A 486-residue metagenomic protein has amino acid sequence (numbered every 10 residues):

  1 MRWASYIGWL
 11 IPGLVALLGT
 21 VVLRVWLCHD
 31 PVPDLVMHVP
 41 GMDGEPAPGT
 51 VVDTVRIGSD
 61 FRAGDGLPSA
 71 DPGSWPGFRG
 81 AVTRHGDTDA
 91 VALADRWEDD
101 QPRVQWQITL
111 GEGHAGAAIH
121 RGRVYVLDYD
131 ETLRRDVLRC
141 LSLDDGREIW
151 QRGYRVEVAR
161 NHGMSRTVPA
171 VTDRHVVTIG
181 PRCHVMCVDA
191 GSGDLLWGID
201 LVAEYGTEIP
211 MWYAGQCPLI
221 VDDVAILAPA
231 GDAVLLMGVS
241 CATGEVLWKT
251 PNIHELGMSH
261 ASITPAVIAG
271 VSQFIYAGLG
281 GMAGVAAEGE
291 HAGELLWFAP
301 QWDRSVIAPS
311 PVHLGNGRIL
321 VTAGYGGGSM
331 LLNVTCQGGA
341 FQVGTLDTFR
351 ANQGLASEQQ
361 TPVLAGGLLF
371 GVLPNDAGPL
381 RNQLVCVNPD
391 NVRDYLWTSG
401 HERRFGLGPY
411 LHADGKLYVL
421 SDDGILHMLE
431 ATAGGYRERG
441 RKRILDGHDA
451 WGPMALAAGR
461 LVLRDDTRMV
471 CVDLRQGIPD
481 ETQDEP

Functional and structural regions predicted by a protein language model:
R2-P12, L23-L110, V137-V158, D194-T207 (+7 more regions): Aromatic (tryptophan-biased) beta-strands that constitute blades/sheets of beta-rich domains
G80-T83, Y129-E131, P181, A230-G231 (+8 more regions): Short loop/turn segments immediately following the C-termini of beta-strands
Q105-A118, L133, Q151-A170, G198-I220 (+8 more regions): Extracytoplasmic beta-rich repeat domains
R121-G122, D173-R174, D222-V224, G270-S272 (+4 more regions): Short coil/turn segments that connect the beta-strands within blades of beta-propeller domains
V124-V126, T178, L227, Y276 (+4 more regions): Residue position within the beta-strands of beta-propeller blades
L133-L138, A233-M237, G281-A286, G327-N333 (+3 more regions): Structural motif
G327-S329, Q353-A431: Loop/turn-rich, solvent-exposed surfaces of beta-rich toroidal or solenoidal domains
S329, G424-I425, G447-P486: Blade-level signature of beta-propeller repeat domains, shared across WD40, Kelch, NHL, RCC1 and BNR/Asp-box propellers
